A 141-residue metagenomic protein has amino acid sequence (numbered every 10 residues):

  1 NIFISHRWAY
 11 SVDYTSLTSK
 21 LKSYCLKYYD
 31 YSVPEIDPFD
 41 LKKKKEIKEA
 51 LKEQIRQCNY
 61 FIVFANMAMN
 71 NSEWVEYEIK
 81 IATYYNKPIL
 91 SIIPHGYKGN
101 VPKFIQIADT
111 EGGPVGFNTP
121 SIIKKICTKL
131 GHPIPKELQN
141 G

Functional and structural regions predicted by a protein language model:
N1-F3, S16-S19, E49, G96-G141: C-terminal interaction surface of TIR/SEFIR-family domains
N1-Q57, L138-G141: Conserved N-terminal substructure of TIR/SEFIR domains
H6, A65, I93: Short beta-strand/turn micro-motifs composed of small residues that flank or help shape donor/cofactor-binding pockets
A9-S11, A68-M69, G96-Y97: Short, solvent-exposed loop/turn segments at secondary-structure junctions
S23-L26, K80-H95: Arginine/glycine-rich "motif VI" loop of SF2 helicases in the C-terminal RecA-like domain
Y29-V33, I92, F117: Conserved beta-strand termini and adjacent loop/short-helix elements that scaffold enzyme active sites in alpha/beta
Y60-V63: Structural motif
M67-Y84: Conserved TIR/SEFIR loop-to-helix hotspot centered on a Trp-containing motif with a nearby acidic residue
